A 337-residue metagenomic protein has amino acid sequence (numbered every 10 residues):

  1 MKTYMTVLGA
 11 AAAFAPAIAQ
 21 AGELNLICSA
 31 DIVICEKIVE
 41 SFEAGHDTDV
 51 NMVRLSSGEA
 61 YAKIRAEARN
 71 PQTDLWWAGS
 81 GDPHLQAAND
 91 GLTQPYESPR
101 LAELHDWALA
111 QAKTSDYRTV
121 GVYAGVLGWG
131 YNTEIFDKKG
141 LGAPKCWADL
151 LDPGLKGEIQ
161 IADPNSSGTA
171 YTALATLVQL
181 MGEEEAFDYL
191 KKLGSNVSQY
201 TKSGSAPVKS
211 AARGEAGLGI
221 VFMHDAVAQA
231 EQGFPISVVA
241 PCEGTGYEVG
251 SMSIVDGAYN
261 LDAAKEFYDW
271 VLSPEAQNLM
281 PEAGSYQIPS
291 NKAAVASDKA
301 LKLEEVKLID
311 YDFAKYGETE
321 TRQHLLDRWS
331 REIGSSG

Functional and structural regions predicted by a protein language model:
A21-Q86: Early extracytoplasmic/lumenal segment of secretory-pathway proteins
S29-E36, Q72-E215: Extracytoplasmic ligand-binding site segments that recognize negatively charged/polar headgroups
D82-Q86, A212, G217-P235: A ligand-binding cleft/hinge motif common to bilobed small-molecule-binding domains
Q94-E103, T119, A148, L218 (+2 more regions): Short beta-strand->loop
G125, Y189-G194, Y200-T201, Q232-D256 (+1 more regions): Periplasmic-binding protein-like
G130-I135, A175, V249-N260, L279-M280: A bilobed periplasmic-binding-protein/Venus flytrap-type ligand-binding module shared by bacterial periplasmic
V255-F313: Mature extracytoplasmic/periplasmic domains
D298-G337: Extracellular/periplasmic bilobal clamshell ligand-binding domains
